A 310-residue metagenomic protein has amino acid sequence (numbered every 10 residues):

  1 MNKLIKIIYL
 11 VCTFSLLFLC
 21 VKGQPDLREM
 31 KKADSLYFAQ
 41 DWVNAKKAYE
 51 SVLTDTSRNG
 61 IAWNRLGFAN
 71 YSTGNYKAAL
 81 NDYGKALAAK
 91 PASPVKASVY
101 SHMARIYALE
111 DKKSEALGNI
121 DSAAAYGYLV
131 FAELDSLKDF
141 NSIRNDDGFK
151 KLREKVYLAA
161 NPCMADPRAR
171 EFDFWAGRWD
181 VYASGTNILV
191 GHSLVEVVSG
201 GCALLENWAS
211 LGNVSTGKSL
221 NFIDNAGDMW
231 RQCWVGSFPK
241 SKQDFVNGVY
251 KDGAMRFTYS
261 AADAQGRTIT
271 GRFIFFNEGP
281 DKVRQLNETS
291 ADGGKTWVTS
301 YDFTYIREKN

Functional and structural regions predicted by a protein language model:
L27, I61, V95-S98: Start-of-helix register in tetratricopeptide repeats
S57, P91-P94, Y128: Short coil turns that delineate tetratricopeptide repeat
P162-R178: N-terminal helix-cap/turn-to-beta initiation motif at the start of protein domains
